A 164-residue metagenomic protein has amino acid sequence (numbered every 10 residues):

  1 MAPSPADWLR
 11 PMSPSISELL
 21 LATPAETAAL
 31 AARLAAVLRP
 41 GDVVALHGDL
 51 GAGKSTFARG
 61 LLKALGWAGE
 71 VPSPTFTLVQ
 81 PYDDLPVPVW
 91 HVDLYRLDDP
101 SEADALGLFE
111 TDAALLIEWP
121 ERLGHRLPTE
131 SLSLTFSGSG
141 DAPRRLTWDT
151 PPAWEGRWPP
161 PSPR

Functional and structural regions predicted by a protein language model:
P5-L9, S17, S101, L108-R164: Short phosphate-coordinating micro-motif centered on Lys-Gly-acidic
S13-R33: N-terminal pre-Walker A segment at the start of P-loop NTPase domains
A35-P40: Phosphate-binding P-loop
V44-L46: Hydrophobic anchor at the beta1->P-loop junction of P-loop NTPases
D49: P-loop (Walker A) phosphate-binding loop of NTP-binding proteins
K54: Conserved lysine of the Walker
E70-T75, P81-E121, H125: Conserved nucleotide-sensing/catalytic segment adjacent to the nucleotide-binding pocket in NTP-handling enzymes
